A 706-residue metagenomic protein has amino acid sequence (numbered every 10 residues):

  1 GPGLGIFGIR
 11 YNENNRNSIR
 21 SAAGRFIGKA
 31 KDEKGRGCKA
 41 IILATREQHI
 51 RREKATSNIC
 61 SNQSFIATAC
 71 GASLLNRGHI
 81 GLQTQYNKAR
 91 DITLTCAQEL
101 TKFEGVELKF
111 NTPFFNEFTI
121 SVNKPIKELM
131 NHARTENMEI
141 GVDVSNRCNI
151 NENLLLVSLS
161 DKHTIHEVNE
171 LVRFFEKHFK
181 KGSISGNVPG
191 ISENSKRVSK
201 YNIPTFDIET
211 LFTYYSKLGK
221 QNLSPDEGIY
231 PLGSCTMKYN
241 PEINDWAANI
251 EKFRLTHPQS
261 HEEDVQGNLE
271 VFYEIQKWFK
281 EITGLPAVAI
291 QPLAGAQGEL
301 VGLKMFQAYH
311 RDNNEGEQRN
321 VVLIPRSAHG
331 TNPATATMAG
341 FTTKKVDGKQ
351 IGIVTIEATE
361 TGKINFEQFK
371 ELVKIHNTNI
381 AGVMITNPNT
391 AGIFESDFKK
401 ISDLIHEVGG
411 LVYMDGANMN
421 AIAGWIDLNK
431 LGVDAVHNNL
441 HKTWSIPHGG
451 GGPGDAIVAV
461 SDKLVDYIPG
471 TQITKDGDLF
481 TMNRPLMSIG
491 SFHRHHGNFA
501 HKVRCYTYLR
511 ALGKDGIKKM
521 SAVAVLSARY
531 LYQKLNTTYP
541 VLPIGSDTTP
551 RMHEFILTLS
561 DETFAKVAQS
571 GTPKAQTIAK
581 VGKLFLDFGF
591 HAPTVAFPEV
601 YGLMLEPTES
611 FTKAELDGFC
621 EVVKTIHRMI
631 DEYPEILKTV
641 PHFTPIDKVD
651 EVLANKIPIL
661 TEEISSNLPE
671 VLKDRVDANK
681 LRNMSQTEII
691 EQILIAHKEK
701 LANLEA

Functional and structural regions predicted by a protein language model:
G1-I42, G105, T119-I120, K127-N131 (+5 more regions): Conserved PLP-enzyme active-site core in the AAT-like
P2-G8, C60-A67, Y230-M237, A296-E299 (+3 more regions): FAD-binding core of FAD-dependent oxidoreductases, characterized by glycine-rich FAD pyrophosphate-binding loops
A30-C38, I42-C60, A67-V288, P292 (+8 more regions): Non-catalytic terminal extensions of PLP-dependent enzymes
